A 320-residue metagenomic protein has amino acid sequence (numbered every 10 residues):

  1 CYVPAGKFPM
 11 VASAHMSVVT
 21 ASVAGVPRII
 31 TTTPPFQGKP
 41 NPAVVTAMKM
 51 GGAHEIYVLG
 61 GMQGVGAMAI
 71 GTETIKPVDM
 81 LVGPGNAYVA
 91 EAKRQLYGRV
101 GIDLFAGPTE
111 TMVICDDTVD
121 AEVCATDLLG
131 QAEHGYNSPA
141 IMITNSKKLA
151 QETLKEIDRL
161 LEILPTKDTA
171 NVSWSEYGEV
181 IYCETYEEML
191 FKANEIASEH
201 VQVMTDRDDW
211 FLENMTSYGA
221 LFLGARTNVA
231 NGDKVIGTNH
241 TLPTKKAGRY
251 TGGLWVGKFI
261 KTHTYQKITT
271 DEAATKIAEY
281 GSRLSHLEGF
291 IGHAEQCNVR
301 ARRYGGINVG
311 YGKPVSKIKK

Functional and structural regions predicted by a protein language model:
C1-T46: Conserved small-residue-rich beta-alpha loop and adjacent elements that most often cradle the phosphate/pyrophosphate
A12-A14, N41-V44, M68-G71, E91-Q95 (+3 more regions): Short acidic, glycine/serine/threonine-rich loops at helix termini
F36-P40, L59-A67, D208: Short acidic loop-to-helix transition motifs that present clustered carboxylates
M50-P139: Conserved NAD(P)+-binding/catalytic subdomain of aldehyde/semialdehyde dehydrogenases
L104-E176, V180: A conserved active-site cap/scaffold subdomain adjacent to cofactor or substrate pockets
T111-D116, M142, E176-E184, A197-V203 (+2 more regions): Short, well-ordered beta-strand elements within core beta-sheets of diverse protein domains
Y186, N194-K319: C-terminal core of ALDH-fold dehydrogenases
